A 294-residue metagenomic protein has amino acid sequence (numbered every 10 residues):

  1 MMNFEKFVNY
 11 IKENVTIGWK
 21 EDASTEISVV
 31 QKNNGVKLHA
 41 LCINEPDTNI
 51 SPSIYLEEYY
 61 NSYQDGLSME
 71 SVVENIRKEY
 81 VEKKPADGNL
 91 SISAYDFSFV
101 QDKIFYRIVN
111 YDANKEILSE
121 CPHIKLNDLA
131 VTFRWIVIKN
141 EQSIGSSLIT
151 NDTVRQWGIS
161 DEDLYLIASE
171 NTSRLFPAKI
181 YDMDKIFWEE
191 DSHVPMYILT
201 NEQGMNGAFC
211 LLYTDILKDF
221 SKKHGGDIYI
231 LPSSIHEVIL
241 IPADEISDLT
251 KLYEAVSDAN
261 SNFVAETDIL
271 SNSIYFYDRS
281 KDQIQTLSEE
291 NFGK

Functional and structural regions predicted by a protein language model:
M1-I104: An N-terminal, globular interaction/scaffold subdomain
N3-W19, E245-S257, S261-K294: Activation/maturation switch segments at domain boundaries
N9-K20, N61, E74-P85, S169-S173 (+5 more regions): Generic surface-pattern signal
S28-N34, K185-I186, H236-E237, I274-S280: A glycine-rich phosphate-binding loop feature that marks nucleotide/adenosyl-phosphate handling sites
Q31-A40, I239-P242, D282-S288: Short, solvent-exposed polar/charged micro-motifs at secondary-structure junctions
L38-I43, W135, I274-Y275: Short polybasic amphipathic segments
P52-Y60, Q64, E79-S143, G158 (+1 more regions): Extended, charge-biased low-complexity segments that typically form long amphipathic alpha-helices/coiled-coils
L118-D268: A contiguous, surface-oriented mixed alpha/beta subdomain in the mid-to-C-terminal portion of proteins that forms
